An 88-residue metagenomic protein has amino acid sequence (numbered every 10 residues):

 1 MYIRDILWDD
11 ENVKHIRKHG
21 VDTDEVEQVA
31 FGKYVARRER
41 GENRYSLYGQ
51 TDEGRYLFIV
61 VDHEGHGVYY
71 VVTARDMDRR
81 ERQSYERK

Functional and structural regions predicted by a protein language model:
M1-K88: Ribonuclease/tRNase effector modules and their secretory precursors
